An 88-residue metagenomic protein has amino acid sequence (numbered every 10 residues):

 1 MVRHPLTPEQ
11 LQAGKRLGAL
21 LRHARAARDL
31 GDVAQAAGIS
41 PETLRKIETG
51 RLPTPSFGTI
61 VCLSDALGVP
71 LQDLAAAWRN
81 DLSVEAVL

Functional and structural regions predicted by a protein language model:
M1-R28, Q72: A short, Lys/Arg-rich alpha-helix, primarily the initiator
M1-R3, A75-L88: Short, charged recognition helix plus adjacent turn of helix-turn-helix-like nucleic-acid-binding domains
Q12-R16, I39, P55: Alpha-helix N-cap/N′ positions at the starts of helices
R22, G31-D32, V61: Residues within the helices of the helix-turn-helix
A26-K46: Short alpha-helical DNA-recognition segment
A27-D29, P55-G58: Residue-level signal for the short linker/turn that defines the boundary of a DNA-recognition helix
G38, G58-L74: DNA major-groove recognition helix of helix-turn-helix/homeodomain DNA-binding modules
T49-R51, R79: Residue-level detection of the helix-turn-helix DNA-binding "recognition helix"
